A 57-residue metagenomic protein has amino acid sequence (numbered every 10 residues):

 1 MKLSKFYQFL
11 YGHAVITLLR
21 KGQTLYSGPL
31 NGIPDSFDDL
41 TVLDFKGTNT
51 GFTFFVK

Functional and structural regions predicted by a protein language model:
M1-L3, P29: Short, structural beta-strand-to-alpha-helix junction motif
L3-L10: A short, charged, amphipathic alpha-helix used as a generic interaction element across diverse proteins
V15, L19-K57: Detector for the mature cores of small, proteolytically processed and post-translationally modified peptide effectors
